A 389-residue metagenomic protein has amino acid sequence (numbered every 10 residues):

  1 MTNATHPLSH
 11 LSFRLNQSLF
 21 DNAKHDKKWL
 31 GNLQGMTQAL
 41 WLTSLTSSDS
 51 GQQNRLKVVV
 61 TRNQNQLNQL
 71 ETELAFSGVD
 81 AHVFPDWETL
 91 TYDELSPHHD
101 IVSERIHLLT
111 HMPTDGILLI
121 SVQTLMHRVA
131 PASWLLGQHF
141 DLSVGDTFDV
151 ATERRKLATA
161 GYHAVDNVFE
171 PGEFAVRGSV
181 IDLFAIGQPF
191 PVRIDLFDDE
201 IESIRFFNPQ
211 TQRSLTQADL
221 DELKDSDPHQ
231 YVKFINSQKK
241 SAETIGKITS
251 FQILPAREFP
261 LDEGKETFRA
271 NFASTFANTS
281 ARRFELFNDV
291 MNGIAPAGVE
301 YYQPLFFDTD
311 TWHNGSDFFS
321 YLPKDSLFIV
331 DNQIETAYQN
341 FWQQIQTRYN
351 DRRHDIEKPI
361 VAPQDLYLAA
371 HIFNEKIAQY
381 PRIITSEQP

Functional and structural regions predicted by a protein language model:
M1-P389: ASCE RecA-like P-loop NTPase motor cores that couple ATP hydrolysis to mechanical translocation on nucleic acids
